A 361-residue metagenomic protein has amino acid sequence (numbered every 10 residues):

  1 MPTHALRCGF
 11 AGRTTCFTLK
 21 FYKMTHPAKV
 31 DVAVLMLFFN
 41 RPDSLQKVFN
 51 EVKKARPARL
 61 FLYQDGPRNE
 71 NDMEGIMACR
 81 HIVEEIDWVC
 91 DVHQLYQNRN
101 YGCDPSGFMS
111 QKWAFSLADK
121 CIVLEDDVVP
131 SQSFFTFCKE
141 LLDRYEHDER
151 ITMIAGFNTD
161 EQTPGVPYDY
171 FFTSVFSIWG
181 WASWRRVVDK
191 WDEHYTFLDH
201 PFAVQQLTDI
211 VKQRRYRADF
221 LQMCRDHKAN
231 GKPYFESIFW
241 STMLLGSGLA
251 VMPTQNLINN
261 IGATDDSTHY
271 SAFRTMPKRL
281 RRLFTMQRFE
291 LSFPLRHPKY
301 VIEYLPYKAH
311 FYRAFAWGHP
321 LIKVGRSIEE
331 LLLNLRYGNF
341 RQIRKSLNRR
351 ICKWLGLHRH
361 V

Functional and structural regions predicted by a protein language model:
Y22-V123, V128-V361: Peripheral/terminal regions associated with large enzymatic or DNA-binding modules
